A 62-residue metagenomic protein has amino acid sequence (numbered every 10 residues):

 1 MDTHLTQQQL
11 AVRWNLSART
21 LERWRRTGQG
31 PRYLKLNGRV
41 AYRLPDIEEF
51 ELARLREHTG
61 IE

Functional and structural regions predicted by a protein language model:
M1-T20, A53: Polyanion-binding surface elements
R23: Base-recognition residues in the alpha-helical recognition helix of bacterial helix-turn-helix
R26-T27, L52: Residue-level detection of the helix-turn-helix DNA-binding "recognition helix"
Y33-V40: Short Lys/Arg-enriched helix C-cap and helix-to-coil transition segments that create basic nucleic-acid-contact patches
P45-E62: A short, Lys/Arg-enriched interface patch at domain edges and termini
